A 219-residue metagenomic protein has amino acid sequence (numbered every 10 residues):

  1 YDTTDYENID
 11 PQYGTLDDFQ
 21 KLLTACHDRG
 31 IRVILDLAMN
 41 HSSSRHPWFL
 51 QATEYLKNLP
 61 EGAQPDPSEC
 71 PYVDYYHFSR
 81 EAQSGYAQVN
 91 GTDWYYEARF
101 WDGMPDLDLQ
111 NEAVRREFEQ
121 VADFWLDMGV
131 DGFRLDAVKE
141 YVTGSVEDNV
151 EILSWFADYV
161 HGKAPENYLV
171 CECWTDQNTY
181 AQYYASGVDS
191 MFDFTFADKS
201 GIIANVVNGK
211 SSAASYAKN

Functional and structural regions predicted by a protein language model:
Y1-K21, I31, M39, A137-V150: Aromatic-lined carbohydrate-binding/catalytic grooves of carbohydrate-active enzymes
Y1-T24, E61-G62, S68-P105: Aromatic- and acidic-residue-enriched carbohydrate-binding clefts of CAZyme catalytic domains
D10, L109, G144-E147, N205-S211: Alpha-helix capping and helix-loop boundary segments enriched in small/acidic/polar residues
D18-L22, V121, I152-F156, Y216-N219: A general structural detector for well-ordered alpha-helical segments in enzyme core domains, enriched
F19-A38, W125, V130, A137 (+1 more regions): Conserved beta-strand->loop/alpha-helix structural units within folded catalytic cores of enzymes with alpha/beta
A38-N40, S44, E140, D176: Residue-level marker for beta-strand->alpha-helix junctions and adjacent short loops that shape enzyme
S44-Q51, Y55-E81, A157-N219: Conserved alpha/beta catalytic core and glycan-binding cleft of carbohydrate-active enzymes
P105-N178, S186: Active-site neighborhood of glycoside hydrolase catalytic domains
